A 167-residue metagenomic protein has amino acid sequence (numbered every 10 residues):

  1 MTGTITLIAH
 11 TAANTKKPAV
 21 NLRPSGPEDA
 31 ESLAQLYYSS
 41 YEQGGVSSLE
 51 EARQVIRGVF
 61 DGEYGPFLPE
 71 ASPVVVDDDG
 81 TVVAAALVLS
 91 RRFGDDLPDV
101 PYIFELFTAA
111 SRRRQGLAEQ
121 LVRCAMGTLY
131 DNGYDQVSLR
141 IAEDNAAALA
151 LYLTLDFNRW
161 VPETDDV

Functional and structural regions predicted by a protein language model:
M1, Q115, E119, E143-E163: Conserved active-site alpha-helix within GNAT-family acetyltransferase domains
M1-V20: Acyl-donor-binding surface of acyltransferase catalytic domains
T2-T6, E70, E163: Short hydrophobic/aromatic beta-strand or adjacent loop that forms the aromatic wall/cage of a ligand/substrate-binding
N21-Y38, G44-V46: A short beta-loop-alpha structural element at the N-terminal edge of CoA-dependent acyl/N-acetyltransferase catalytic
S25, L106-T108, I141: Hydrophobic adenine-recognition pocket in adenosine-nucleotide-binding enzymes
S40-Q43, E51-D99, F104, A109: Acetyl-CoA-dependent GNAT
E105-T108, R114-D131, L149-T154: Conserved acetyl-CoA-binding loop-helix of GNAT-fold acetyltransferases
L129-R140: Conserved GNAT acetyl-CoA-binding A-motif
